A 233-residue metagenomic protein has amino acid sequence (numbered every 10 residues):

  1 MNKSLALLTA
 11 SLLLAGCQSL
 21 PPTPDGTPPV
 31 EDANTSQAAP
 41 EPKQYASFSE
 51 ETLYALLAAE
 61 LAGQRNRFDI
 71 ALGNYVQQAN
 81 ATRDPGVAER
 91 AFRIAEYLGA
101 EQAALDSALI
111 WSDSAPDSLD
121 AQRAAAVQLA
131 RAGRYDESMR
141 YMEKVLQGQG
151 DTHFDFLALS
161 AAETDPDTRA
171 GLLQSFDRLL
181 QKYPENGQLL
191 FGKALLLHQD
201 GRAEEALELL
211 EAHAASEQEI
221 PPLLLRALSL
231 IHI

Functional and structural regions predicted by a protein language model:
L14-G16: C-terminal motif of bacterial Sec signal peptides marking the signal peptidase cleavage site
Q18-A91, Y97-Q102, D106-L109, D113-S114 (+3 more regions): N-terminal leader/linker segments that initiate helical-solenoid repeat arrays
A58, A91, A125, F156-S160 (+2 more regions): Structural register within alpha-helical repeat arrays
V87-A88, A121, D155, L189 (+1 more regions): TPR alpha-solenoid repeat register
A103-S112, E137-L146, R169-Q181, E205-H213: Alpha-helical repeat scaffolds
I231-I233: Conserved small/polar residues in nucleotide/adenosyl-binding loops
